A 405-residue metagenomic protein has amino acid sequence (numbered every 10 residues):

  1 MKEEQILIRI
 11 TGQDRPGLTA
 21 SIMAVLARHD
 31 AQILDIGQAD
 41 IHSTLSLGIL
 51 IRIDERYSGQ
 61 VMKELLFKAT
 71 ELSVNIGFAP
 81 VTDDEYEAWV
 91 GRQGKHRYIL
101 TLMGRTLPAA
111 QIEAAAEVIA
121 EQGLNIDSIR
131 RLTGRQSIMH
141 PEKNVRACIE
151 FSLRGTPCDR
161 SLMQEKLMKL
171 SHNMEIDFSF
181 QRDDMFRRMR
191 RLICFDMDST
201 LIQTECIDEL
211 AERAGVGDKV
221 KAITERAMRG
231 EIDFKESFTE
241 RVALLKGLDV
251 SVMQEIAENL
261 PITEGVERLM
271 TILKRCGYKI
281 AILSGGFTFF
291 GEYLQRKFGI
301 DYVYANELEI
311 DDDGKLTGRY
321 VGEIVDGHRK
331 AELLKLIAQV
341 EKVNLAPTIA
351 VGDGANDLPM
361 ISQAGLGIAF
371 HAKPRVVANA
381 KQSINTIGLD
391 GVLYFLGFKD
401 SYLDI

Functional and structural regions predicted by a protein language model:
M1-R190: A conserved regulatory-domain signal marking ACT and ACT-like small-molecule sensing domains and adjacent regulatory
Q13, G17, S21, R56 (+10 more regions): Conserved active-site and cofactor/substrate-binding residues in soluble primary-metabolism enzymes
L18-T19, Q111, L201-T204, T288 (+1 more regions): Short glycine/serine/threonine-rich phosphate/pyrophosphate-binding segments that cradle anionic phosphate groups
L26, M185, M189-K235: Active-site neighborhood of HAD-like aspartate-dependent phosphohydrolases
K219, R226, T239-G247, A257: Long, charge-rich alpha-helical interaction segments
I232, E236, R375-A378: Catalytic or ion-translocation cores adjacent to nucleophile or general acid/base/metal-coordination motifs in diverse
G247-I405: C-terminal cap/substrate-recognition subdomain and adjoining C-terminal extension of metal-dependent phosphatase-like
